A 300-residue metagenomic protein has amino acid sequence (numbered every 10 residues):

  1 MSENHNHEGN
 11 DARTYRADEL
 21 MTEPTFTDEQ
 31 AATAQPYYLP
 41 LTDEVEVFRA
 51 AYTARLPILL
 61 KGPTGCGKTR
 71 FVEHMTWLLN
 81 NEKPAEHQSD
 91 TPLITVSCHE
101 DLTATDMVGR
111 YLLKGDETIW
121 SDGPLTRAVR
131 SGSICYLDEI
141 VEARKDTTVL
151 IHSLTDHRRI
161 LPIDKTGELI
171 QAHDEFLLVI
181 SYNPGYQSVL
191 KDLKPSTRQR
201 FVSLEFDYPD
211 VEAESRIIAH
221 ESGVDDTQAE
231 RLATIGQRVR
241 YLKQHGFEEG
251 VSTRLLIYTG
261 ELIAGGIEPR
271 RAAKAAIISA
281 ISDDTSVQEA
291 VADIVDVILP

Functional and structural regions predicted by a protein language model:
S2-E230, T234, E268, D296-P300: AAA+ P-loop NTPase catalytic core and its hallmark functional loops
S215, S222-A280: Conserved AAA+ ATPase small/helical "lid" subdomain
P269-P300: C-terminal engagement/docking regions of AAA+ P-loop ATPases
